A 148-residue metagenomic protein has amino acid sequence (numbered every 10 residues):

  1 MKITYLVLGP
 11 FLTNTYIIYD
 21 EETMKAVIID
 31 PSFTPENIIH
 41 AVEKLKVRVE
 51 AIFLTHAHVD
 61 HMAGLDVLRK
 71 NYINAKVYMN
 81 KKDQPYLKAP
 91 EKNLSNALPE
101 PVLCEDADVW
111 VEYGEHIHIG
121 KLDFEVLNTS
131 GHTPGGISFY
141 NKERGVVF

Functional and structural regions predicted by a protein language model:
M1-L45, S138-F148: Conserved beta-strand hairpin/beta-sheet module of binuclear metal-dependent hydrolase folds, prominently
M1-Y5, I73, L103-E105, D123: Contiguous N-terminal and early-domain "leader" segments and peripheral loops that mark the onset or edge of a domain
L6-V7, E100, D106-D108, N128-S130: Short Gly/Pro-enriched turn/cap motifs at secondary-structure boundaries
P10, G64-L65, H132, G136-I137: Gly/Ser/Thr-rich helix-start
L12, F33-I117: Active-site HxH/HxHxD metal-binding segment of metal-dependent hydrolases
I18, D30, H56, L68 (+3 more regions): Divalent metal-coordination and catalytic microenvironments
M24, K92-N96, H116, L122-F148: Metallo-beta-lactamase
A26-I29, A51-F53, V126-N128: Short catalytic-loop micro-motif centered on adjacent basic/acidic residues
